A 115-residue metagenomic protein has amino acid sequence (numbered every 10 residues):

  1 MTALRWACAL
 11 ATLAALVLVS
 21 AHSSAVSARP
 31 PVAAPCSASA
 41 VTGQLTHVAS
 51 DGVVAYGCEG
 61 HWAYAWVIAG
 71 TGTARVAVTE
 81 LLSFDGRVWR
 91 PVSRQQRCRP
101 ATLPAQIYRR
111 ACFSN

Functional and structural regions predicted by a protein language model:
M1-A11: N-terminal export and membrane-targeting signals
W6, A14-A33: C-terminal region of N-terminal signal peptides and the immediate post-cleavage residues of exported proteins
A11-T12, Q95: A generic structural signal for solvent-exposed, polar alpha-helical segments
V26-R75, L103-N115: Extracytoplasmic low-complexity, Pro/Thr/Ser/Ala/Gly-rich segments that lie immediately after a secretion/anchoring
E80-A105: Short beta-strand edge/turn micro-motifs at domain boundaries
